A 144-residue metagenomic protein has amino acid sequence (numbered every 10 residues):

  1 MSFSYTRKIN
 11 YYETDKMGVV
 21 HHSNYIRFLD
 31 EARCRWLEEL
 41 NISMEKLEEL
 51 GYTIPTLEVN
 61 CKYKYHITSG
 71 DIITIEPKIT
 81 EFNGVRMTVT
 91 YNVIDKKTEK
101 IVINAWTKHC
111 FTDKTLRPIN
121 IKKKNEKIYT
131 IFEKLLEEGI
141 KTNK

Functional and structural regions predicted by a protein language model:
M1-E38: Catalytic strand-loop segment that frames the active site of acyl-thioester-processing enzymes
F3-Y5, T68-S69, T80-K144: HotDog/MaoC-like acyl-thioester-processing domains
T6-N10, K62, C110: Generic structural detector for well-ordered beta-strands
T14, T56, T107: Ser/Thr-centric signal marking residues that sit in or immediately flank functional binding/regulatory motifs
V20, I54-T56, V102: A broad, structural micro-motif
R35, K62, I131-L135: Solvent-exposed, charged/polar functional surfaces in cytosolic regulatory/catalytic domains
W36-M87: Hydrophobic beta-strand-centered segment that forms part of the acyl-chain substrate-binding groove
